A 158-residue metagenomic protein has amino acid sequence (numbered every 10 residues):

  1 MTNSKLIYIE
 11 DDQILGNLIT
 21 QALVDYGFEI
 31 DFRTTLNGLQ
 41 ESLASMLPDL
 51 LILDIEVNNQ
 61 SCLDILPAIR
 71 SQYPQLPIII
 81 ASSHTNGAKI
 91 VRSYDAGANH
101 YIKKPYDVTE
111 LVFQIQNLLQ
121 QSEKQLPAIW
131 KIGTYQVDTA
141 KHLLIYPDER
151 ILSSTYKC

Functional and structural regions predicted by a protein language model:
T2-I14, I19-L23, L51: Conserved acidic segment of CheY-like receiver
Y26-L36, S42: Short hydrophobic/Thr-rich beta-strand motif most characteristic of the beta2 strand and flanking loop of CheY-like
M46-V57: Active-site beta3 strand of CheY-like receiver
L63-Q75: Short amphipathic alpha-helix used as the core "switch/output" element in two-component signaling
N86-A88, Y106-I115: C-terminal output helix
K131-I132, Q136-C158: A structural micro-motif at secondary-structure boundaries
